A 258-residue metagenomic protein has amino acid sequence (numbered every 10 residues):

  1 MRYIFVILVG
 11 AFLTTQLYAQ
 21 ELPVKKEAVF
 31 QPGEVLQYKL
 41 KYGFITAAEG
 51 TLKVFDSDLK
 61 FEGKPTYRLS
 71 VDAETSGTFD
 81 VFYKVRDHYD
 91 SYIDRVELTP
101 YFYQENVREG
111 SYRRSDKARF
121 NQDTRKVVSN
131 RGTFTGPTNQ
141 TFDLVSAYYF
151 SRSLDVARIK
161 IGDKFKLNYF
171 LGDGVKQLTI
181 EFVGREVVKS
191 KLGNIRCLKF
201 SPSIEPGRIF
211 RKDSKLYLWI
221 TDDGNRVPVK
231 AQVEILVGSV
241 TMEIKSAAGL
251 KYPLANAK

Functional and structural regions predicted by a protein language model:
F5-Q16: Bacterial N-terminal signal peptides
T15-Y18, S151: Short intrinsically disordered, low-complexity segments
Q20-F120, R158-K258: Acidic, serine/threonine-rich low-complexity disordered tracts
Y112-D155: Hydrophobic, well-structured mid-protein blocks that either form specific transmembrane helices
